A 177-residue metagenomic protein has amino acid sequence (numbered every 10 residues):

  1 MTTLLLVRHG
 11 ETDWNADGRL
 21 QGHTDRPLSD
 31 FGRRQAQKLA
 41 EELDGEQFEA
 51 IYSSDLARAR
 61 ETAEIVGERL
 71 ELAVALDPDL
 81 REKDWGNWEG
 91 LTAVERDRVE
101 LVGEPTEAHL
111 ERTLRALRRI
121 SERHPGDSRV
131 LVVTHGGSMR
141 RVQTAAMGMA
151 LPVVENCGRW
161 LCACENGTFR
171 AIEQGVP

Functional and structural regions predicted by a protein language model:
T2-L70, E104-E107: Active-site-proximal alpha-helix that buttresses catalytic centers in soluble enzyme cores
L4, S128-G136: Generic beta-sheet signal
A16-R19, G86-G90, A145: Short aromatic-enriched loop/helix-cap "lid" or pocket-rim segments at secondary-structure transitions that line
G45-Q47, I120-R129: Glycine-rich phosphate-binding loop signature in dinucleotide/nucleotide-binding domains
S53-S54, E111, V133-T134: Short beta-strand scaffold positions
G67-L70, A146, A150: Active-site catalytic pocket residues across diverse enzymes, especially alpha/beta-hydrolases
G67-R115, E173: Phosphate-handling substructures
G148-Q174: Domain-level recognition of soluble alpha/beta enzyme cores, biased toward histidine phosphatases/phosphomutases
